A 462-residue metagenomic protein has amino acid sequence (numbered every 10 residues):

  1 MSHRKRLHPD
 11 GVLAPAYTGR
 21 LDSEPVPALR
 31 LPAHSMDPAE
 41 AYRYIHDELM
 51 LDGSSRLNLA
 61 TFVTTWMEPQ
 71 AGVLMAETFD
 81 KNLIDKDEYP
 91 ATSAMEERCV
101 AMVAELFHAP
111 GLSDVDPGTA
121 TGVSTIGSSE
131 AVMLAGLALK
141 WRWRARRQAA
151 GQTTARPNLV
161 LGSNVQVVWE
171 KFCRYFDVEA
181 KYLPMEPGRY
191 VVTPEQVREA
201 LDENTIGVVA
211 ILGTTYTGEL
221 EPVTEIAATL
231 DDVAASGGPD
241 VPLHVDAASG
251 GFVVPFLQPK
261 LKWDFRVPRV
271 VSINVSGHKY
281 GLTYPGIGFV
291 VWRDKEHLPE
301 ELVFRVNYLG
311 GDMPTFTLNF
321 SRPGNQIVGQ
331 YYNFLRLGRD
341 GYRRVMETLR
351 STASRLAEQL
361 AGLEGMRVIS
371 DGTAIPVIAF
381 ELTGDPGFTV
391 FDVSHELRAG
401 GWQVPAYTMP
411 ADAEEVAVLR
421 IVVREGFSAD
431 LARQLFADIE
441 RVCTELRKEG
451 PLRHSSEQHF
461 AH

Functional and structural regions predicted by a protein language model:
M1-T119, G401-W402, I439: N-terminal entrance/gating region of PLP-dependent enzymes' catalytic architecture
L7-A14, G118, V123, G127-F304 (+2 more regions): Conserved PLP-enzyme active-site core in the AAT-like
E96, V100-V103, A131-K140, W169 (+1 more regions): Buried hydrophobic packing segments
P117-T119, T154, S370-V377, E414-V416: Short Gly/Ser/Thr- and Asp/Glu-enriched loop/turn motifs at secondary-structure junctions
T214, R336-R339, G384, E425-A429: A generic structural motif
V233, A413-H462: PLP-dependent enzyme catalytic core of the Aspartate aminotransferase-like
P239, F256-P259, W263-P376, E381-D385: Active-site C-terminal subdomain of aminotransferase-like
M366-G401, E425, A461: Conserved PLP-binding catalytic core of the aspartate aminotransferase-like
